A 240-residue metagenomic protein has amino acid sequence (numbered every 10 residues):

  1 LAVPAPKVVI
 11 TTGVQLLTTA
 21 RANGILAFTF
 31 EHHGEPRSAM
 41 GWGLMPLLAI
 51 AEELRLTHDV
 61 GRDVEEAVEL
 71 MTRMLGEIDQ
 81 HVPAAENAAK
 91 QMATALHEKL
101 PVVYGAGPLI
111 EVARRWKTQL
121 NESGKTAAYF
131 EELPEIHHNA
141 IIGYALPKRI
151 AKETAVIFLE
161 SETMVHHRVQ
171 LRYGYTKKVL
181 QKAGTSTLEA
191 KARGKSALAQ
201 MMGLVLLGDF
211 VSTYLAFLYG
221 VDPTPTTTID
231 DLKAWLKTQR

Functional and structural regions predicted by a protein language model:
L1-G76, T94, S161-M164, Q170-S186: Glycine-rich phosphate-binding loops that contact phosphosugars or nucleotide phosphates
P6-V8, L26-A27, L100-V102, T126-Y129 (+2 more regions): Structural motif
Q15, S38, W42-M45, D59-R62 (+11 more regions): Conserved active-site and cofactor/substrate-binding residues in soluble primary-metabolism enzymes
G34, E52-E153, W235-R240: Active-site phosphate/pyrophosphate-binding segments
I50-V60, G124-K125, S212-P225: Short helix-capping/linker segments at secondary-structure and domain boundaries
I141-T227: C-terminal active-site/capping subdomain that shapes the small-molecule cofactor and substrate pocket of enzyme
T224-R240: Short, small/acidic-rich helices and loops at N termini and domain boundaries of DNA replication/processing enzymes
